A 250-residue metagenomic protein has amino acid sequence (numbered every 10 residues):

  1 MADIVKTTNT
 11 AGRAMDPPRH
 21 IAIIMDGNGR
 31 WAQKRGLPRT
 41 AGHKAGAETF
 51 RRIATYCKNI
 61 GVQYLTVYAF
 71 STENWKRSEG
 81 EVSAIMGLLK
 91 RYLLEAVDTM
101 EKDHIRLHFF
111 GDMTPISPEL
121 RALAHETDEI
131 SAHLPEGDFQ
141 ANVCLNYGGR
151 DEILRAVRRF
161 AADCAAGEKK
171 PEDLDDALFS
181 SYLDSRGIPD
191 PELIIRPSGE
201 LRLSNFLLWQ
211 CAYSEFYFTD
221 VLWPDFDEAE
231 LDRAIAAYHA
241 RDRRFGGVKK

Functional and structural regions predicted by a protein language model:
M1-K250: Flexible, compositionally biased loop and terminal segments
